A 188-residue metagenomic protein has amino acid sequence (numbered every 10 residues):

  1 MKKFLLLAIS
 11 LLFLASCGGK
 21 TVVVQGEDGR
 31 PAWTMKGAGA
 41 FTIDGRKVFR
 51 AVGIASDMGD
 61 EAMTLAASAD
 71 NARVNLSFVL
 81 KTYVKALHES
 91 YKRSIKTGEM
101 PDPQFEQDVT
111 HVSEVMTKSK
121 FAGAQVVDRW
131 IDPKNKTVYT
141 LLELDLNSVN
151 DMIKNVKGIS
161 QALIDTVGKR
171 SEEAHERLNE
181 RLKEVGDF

Functional and structural regions predicted by a protein language model:
M1-G19: Sec-dependent bacterial lipoprotein signal peptides
C17-F188: Domain-level marker for long, solvent-exposed, non-transmembrane regions
